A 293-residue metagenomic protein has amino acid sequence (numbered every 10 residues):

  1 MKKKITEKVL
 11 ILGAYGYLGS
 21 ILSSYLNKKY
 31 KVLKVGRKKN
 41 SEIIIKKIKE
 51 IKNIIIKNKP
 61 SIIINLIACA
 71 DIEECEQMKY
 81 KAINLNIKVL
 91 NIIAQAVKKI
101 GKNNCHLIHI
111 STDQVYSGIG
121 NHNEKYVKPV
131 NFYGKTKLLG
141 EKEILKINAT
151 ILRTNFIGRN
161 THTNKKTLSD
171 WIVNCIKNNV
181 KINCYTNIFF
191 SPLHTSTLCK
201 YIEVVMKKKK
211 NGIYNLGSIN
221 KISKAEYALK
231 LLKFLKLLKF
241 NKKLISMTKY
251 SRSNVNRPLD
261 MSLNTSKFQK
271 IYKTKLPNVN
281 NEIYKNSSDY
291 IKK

Functional and structural regions predicted by a protein language model:
K4-K28: N-terminal Rossmann NAD(P)H-binding glycine-rich loop of SDR-like oxidoreductase domains
L12, V35, L66-I67, L107-D113 (+1 more regions): SDR active-site strand-loop-helix element
I45-L85: NAD(P)H-binding glycine-rich loop region in Rossmannoid oxidoreductase-like domains and their noncatalytic homologs
K46, Q77-I92, V127, N131 (+1 more regions): Glycine-rich NAD(P)-binding loop of the Rossmann-fold in SDR/ketoreductase-type enzymes
N91-K128: Conserved Rossmann-fold NAD(P)-dependent oxidoreductase catalytic core, especially the SDR/UDP-sugar
K142-F190, T197-V204: NAD(P)-dependent short-chain dehydrogenase/reductase
C199-Y201, K208-S253: Mid/C-terminal beta-alpha module of Rossmann-like enzyme folds, strongest in SDR-family dehydrogenases/epimerases
S223-L229, S246-K293: Conserved C-terminal active-site "lid" loop/helix of NAD(P)H-dependent oxidoreductases that clamps the redox cofactor
